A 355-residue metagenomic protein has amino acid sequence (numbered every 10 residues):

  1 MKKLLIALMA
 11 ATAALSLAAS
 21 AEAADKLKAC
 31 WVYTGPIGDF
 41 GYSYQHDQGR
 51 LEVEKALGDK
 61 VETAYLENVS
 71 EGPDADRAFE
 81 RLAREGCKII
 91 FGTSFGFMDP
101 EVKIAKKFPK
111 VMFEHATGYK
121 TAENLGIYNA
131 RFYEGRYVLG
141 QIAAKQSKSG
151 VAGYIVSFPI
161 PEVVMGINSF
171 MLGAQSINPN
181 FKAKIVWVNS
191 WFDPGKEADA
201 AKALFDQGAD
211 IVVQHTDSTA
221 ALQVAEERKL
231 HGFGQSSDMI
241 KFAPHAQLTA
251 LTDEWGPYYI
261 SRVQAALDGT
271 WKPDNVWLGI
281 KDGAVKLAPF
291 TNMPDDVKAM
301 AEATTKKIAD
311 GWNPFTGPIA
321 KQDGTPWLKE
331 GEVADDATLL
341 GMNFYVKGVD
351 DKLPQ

Functional and structural regions predicted by a protein language model:
M1-L4: Positively charged n-region of N-terminal signal peptides that target proteins for export
A7-S16: Bacterial N-terminal signal peptides
L17-A23: Sec/Tat signal peptide C-region and signal peptidase I cleavage site
A24-Q355: A residue-level marker of the well-folded mature domains of exported/periplasmic proteins
